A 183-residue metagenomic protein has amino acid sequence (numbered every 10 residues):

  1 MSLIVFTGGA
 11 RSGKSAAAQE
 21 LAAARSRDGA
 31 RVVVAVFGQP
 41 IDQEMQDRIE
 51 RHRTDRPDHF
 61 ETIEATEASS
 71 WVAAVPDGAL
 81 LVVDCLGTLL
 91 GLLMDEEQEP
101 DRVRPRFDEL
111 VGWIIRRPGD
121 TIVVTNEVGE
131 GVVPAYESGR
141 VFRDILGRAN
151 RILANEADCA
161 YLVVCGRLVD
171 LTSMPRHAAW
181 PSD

Functional and structural regions predicted by a protein language model:
M1-A10, A24, G29-A35, C159-D183: Charged, low-complexity C-terminal accessory regions
S2-F6, V32, A79-T88, G119-V123: Generic beta-sheet signal
S2-V75: Conserved P-loop
A18, H52, V82, N126 (+1 more regions): Residue-level signal for inorganic ion chemistry
A30, D58-F60, A79, G119 (+1 more regions): A structural micro-motif
G38, T66, L86-G87, E127-V128 (+1 more regions): Short, flexible active-site-adjacent loop segments at beta-strand->alpha-helix junctions, enriched in small/polar
T54, D58-P105: Helix-adjacent hinge/juxtasegments
L90-D183: Replace "adjacent to P-loop NTPase cores in ATP/GTP-dependent enzymes" with "adjacent to NTP-binding cores
